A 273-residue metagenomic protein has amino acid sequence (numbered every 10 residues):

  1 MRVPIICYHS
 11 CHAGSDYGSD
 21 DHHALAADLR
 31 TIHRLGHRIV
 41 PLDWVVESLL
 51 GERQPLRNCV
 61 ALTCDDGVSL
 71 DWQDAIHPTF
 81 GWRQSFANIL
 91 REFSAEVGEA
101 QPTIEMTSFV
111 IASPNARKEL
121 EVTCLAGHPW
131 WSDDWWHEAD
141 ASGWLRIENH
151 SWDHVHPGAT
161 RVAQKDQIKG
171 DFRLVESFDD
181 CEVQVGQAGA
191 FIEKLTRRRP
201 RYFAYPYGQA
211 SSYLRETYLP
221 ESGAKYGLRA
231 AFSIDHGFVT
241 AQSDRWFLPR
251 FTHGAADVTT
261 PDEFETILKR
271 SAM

Functional and structural regions predicted by a protein language model:
V3, S10-W144, V155-H156, K194 (+2 more regions): Active-site beta->alpha N-cap acidic-glycine motif
Y17, K118-E121, A159-T160, Y213-T217 (+1 more regions): A short acidic (Asp/Glu
A27, D180-Q187: A non-catalytic, amphipathic alpha-helix used as a structural packing/dimerization or gating element in enzyme scaffolds
V46, S151, I168-E176, L195 (+2 more regions): His/Asp/Glu-enriched short active-site or ligand-binding loop at hydrolase and phosphoryl-transfer sites
G67, Q73-Q84, N88, V162-V175 (+1 more regions): Charged, glycine/proline-rich intrinsically disordered loops and linkers
A139-G170: A structural motif
G254, P261-M273: Low-complexity, Gly/Ser/Thr/Pro-rich intrinsically disordered linker/tail segments
